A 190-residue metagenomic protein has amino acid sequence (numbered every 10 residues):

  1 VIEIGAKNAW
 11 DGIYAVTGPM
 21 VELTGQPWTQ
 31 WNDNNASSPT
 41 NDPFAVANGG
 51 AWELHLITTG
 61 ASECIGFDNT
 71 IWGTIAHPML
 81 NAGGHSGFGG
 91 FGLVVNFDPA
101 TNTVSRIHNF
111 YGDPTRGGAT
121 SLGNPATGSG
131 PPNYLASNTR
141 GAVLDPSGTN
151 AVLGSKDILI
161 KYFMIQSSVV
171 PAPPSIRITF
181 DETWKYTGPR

Functional and structural regions predicted by a protein language model:
G5-R190: Ser/Thr/Gly/Pro-rich, low-complexity flexible regions
